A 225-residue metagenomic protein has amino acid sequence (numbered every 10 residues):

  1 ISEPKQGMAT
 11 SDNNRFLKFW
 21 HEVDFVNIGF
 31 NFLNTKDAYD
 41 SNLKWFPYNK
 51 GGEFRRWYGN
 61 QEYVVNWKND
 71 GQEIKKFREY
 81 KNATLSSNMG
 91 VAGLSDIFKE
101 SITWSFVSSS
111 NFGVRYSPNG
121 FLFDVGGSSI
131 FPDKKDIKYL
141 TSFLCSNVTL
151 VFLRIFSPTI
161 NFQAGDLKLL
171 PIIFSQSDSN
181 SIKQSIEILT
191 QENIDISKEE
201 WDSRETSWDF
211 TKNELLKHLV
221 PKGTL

Functional and structural regions predicted by a protein language model:
I1-Y58, E62-L225: S-adenosyl-L-methionine
